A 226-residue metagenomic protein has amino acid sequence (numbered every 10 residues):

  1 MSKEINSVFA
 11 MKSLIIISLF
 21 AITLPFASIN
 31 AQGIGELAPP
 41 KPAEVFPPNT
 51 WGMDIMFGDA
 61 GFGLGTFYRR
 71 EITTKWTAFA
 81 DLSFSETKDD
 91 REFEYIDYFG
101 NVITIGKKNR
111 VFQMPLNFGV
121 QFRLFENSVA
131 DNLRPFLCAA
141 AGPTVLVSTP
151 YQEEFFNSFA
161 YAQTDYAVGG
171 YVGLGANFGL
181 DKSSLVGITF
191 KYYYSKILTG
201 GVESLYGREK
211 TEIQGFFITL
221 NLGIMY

Functional and structural regions predicted by a protein language model:
M1-V45, Y226: Cleavable N-terminal export/targeting peptides
N30-D81, N221-Y226: Short glycine/proline- and aromatic-enriched beta-strand/turn motifs that initiate or cap beta-hairpins
P40-P48, T74-K75, F125-R134, L180-V186: Short loop/turn motifs that connect adjacent beta-strands in outer-membrane beta-barrel proteins
P47-N49, A60-F62, R110-L116, L133 (+2 more regions): Residues that define the transmembrane beta-barrel architecture of outer-membrane proteins
T50-D54, N101-N109, F156-A162, E203-K210: Extracellular loop and loop/strand-boundary signature of outer-membrane beta-barrel proteins
I55, L64-R70, L82-F84, F118-F122 (+4 more regions): Residues on the lipid-exposed face of transmembrane beta-strands in outer-membrane beta-barrel proteins
R70-E154, Y226: Gram-negative (and chloroplast) outer-membrane scaffold detector with strong preference for beta-barrel transmembrane
T87, R91, V172, F178-Y226: Predominantly the C-terminal beta-signal and adjacent terminal strand-loop region of outer-membrane beta-barrel
